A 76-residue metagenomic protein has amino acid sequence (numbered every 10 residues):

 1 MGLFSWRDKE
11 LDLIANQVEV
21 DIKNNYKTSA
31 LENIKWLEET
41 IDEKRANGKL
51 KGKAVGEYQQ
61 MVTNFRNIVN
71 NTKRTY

Functional and structural regions predicted by a protein language model:
M1-E32, N70: N-terminal acidic leader/helix
E10-L13, Q17, W36, E57-N64: Charged, amphipathic alpha-helical oligomerization/scaffolding segments
V18-N25, I41-G48, T72, Y76: Secondary-structure edge/capping motif, primarily at the C-terminal ends of alpha-helices and the immediately following
K35-Y58: Short, charge-rich amphipathic alpha-helical segments embedded in non-transmembrane helical bundles/solenoids
Y58-Y76: Alpha-helical linker/edge segments of TPR/alpha-solenoid repeat scaffolds and analogous pre-/post-domain helices
